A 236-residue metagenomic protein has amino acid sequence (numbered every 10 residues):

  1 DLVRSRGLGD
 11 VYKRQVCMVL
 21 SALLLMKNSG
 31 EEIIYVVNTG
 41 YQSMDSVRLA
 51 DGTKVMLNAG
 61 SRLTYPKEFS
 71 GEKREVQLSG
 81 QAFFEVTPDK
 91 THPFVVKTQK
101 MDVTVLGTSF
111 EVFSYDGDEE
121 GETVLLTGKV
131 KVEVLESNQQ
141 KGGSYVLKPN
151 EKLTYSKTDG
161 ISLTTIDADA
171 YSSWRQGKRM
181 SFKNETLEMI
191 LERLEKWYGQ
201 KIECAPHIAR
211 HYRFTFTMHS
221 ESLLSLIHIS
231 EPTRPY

Functional and structural regions predicted by a protein language model:
D1-L2: Short, well-ordered junction/capping motifs at the entry into regular secondary structure
R6, D10-S230, R234: A residue-level detector for the "anchor" residue at the start of short, highly conserved motifs
